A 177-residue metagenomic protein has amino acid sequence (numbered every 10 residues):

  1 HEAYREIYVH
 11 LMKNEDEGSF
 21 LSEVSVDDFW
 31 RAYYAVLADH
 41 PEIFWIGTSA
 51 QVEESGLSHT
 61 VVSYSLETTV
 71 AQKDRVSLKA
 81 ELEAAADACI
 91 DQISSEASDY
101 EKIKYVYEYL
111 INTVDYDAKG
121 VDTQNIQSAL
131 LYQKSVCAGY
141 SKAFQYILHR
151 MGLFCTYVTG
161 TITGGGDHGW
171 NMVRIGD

Functional and structural regions predicted by a protein language model:
H1-A97: N-terminal accessory/pre-domain segments preceding catalytic cores
H1-F20, E108, T113, G120-L130: N-terminal short leaders/motifs
S25, I126-Y140: A short, highly charged nucleic-acid-interacting micro-segment common to nuclease and nuclease-linked defense proteins
T60, Y64, S128-Y132, D177: Short, well-ordered strand-loop elements centered on a beta-strand within folded domains, enriched for acidic residues
D74-A129: Secondary-structure boundary elements
N112-D117, S135-C137, T161-G165: Solvent-exposed loop/turn segments at secondary-structure junctions within structured extracellular/periplasmic domains
G139-D177: Hydrophobic/aromatic-rich core segments of domains that either
